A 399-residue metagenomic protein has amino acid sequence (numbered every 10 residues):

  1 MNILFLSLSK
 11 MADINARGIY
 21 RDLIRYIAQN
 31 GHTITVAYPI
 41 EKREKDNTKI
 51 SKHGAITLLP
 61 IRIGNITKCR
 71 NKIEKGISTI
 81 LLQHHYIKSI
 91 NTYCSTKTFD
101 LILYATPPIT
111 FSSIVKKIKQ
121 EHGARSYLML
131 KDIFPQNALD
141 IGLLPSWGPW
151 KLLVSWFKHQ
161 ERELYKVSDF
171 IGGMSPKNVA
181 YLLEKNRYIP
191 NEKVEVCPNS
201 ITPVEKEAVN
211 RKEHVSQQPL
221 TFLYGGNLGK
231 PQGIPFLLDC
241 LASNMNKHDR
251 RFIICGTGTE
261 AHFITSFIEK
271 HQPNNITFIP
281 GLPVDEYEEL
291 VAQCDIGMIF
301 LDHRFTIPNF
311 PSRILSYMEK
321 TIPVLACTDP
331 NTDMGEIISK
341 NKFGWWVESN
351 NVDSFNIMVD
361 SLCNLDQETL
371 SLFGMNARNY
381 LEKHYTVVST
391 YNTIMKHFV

Functional and structural regions predicted by a protein language model:
M1-I50, G54-T57, L241-N246: N-terminal subdomain of nucleotide-sugar transferases
I14, Q232, P283-A292, G297-M318 (+1 more regions): Nucleotide-sugar-dependent
T67-E74, K97, A124-H159: Acceptor-binding helix/loop patch of EC 2.4 sugar-transfer enzymes, predominantly nucleotide-sugar-dependent
S113, K117-E121, K151-I171: Membrane-proximal helix-turn-helix segments that form the acceptor-binding/catalytic region of lipid-linked
K177, C197-S200: Carbohydrate-associated surface elements
P203-E205, H214-Q232, L237-L241, I253: Conserved donor-binding/catalytic core segment of Leloir-type glycosyltransferases
P219, H262-E288: Nucleotide-activated donor-binding/catalytic signature segment of Leloir-type glycosyltransferases, i.e., the conserved
S354, S361, E368-K383: A short, well-ordered alpha-helix in the C-terminal region of glycosyltransferases
